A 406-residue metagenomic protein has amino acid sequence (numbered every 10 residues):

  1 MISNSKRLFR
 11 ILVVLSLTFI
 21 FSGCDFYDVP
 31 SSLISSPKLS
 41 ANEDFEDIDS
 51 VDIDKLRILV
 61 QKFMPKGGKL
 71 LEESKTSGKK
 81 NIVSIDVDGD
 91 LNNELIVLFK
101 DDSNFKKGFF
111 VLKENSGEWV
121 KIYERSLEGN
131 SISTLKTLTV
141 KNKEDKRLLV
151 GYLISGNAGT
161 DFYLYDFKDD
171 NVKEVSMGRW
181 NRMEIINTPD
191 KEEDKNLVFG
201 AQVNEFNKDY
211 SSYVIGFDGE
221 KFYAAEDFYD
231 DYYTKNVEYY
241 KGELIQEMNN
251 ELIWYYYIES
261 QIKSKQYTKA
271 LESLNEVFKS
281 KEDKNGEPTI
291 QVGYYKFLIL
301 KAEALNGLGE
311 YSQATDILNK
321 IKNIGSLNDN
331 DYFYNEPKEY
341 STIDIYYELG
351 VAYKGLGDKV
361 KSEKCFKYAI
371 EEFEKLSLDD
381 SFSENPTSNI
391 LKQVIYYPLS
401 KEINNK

Functional and structural regions predicted by a protein language model:
N4-V29: Sec-dependent N-terminal signal peptides of Gram-positive bacterial secreted proteins and lipoproteins
G23-K406: Beta-propeller-forming repeat regions
